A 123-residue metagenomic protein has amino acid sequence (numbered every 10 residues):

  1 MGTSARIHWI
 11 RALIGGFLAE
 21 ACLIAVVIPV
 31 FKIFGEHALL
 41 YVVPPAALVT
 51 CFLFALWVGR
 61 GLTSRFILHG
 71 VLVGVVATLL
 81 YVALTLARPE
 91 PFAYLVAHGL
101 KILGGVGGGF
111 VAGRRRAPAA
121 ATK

Functional and structural regions predicted by a protein language model:
M1-K123: Juxtamembrane/disordered regions of integral membrane proteins
